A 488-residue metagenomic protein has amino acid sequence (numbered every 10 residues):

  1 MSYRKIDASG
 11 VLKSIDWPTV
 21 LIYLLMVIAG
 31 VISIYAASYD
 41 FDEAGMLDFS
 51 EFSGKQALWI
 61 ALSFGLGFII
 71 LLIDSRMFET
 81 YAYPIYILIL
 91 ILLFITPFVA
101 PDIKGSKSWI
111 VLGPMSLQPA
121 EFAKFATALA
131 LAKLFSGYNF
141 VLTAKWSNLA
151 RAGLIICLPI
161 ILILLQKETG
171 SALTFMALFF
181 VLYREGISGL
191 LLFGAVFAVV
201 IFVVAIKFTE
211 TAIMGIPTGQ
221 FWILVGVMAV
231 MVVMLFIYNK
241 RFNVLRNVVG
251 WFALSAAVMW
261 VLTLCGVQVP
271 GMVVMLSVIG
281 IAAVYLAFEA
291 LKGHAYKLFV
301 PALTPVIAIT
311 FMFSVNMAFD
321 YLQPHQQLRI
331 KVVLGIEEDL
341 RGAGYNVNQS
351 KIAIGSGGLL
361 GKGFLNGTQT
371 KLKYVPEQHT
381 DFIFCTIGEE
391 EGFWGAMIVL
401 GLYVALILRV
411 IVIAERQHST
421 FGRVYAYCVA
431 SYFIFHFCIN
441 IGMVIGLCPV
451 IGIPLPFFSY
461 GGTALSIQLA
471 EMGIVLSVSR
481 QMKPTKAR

Functional and structural regions predicted by a protein language model:
M1-K13: Short, Lys/Arg-rich, polar N-terminal cytosolic tail immediately upstream of the first transmembrane signal-anchor
S2-Y3, M482-R488: Short, charged juxtamembrane terminal tails flanking transmembrane helices
V11-L12, N148-L149, L372-V375, Q417-H418: Helix-boundary and loop/linker segments of multi-pass membrane transporters
I22-L25, I32-S33, D42, M46-R341 (+4 more regions): Hydrophobic alpha-helical transmembrane segments of multi-pass inner membrane proteins, especially in bacterial systems
I28, A229-M234, G446-K483: Transmembrane alpha-helices of multi-pass inner-membrane enzymes
E168-L173, K362-G367, Q378-T380, I451 (+2 more regions): Transmembrane helix boundary and interhelical junction motifs in multipass membrane proteins
R329-I383, E391-G395: TM-adjacent membrane-interface loops and short helices in multi-pass inner/ER membrane proteins
C385, A396, Y427-C428, P456 (+1 more regions): Pore-lining and gate-forming transmembrane alpha-helices of multi-pass membrane transport proteins
